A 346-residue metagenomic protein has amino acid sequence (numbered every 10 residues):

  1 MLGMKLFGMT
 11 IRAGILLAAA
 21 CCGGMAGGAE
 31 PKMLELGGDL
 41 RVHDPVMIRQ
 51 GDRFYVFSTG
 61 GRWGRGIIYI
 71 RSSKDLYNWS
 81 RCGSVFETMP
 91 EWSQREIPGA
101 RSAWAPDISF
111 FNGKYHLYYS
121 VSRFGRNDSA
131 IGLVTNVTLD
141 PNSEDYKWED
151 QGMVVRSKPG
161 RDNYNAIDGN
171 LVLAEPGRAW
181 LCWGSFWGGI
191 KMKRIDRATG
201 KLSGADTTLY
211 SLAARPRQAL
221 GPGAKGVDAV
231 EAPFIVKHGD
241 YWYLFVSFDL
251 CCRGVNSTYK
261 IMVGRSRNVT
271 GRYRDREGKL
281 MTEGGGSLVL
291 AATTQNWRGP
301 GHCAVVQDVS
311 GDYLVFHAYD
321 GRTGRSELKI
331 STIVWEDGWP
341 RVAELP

Functional and structural regions predicted by a protein language model:
M1-M9: N-terminal secretory signal peptides that target proteins for export/translocation
R12-C22: Bacterial N-terminal signal peptides
M25-P346: Carbohydrate-active catalytic/glycan-binding domains of CAZyme proteins, especially the secreted or lumenal ectodomains
